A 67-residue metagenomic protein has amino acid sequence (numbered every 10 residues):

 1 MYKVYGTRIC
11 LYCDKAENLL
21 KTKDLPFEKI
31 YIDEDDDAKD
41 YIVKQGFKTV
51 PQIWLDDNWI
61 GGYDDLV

Functional and structural regions predicted by a protein language model:
M1-E28: Local sequence-structure signature of Cys/Sec-based thiol-disulfide redox active-site neighborhoods
R8, Y31-D33, Y63: Residues at the C-termini of beta-strands that transition into short coil/loop
C13, D36, I60: Loop/helix-junction capping segments adjacent to catalytic residues or to phosphate/diphosphate-binding pockets
K15, D37, D65: Residue-level recognition of oxygen-bearing side chains
E17, G46, Y63-D64: Short, flexible helix/strand-to-coil boundary loops that buttress conserved ligand/catalytic motifs in alpha/beta
Y31-K48: Thioredoxin-like thiol-disulfide oxidoreductase module
P51-Q52: ATP-grasp fold ATP-binding core
L55-V67: Non-catalytic, surface beta->alpha helical segment in thiol-disulfide oxidoreductase systems
